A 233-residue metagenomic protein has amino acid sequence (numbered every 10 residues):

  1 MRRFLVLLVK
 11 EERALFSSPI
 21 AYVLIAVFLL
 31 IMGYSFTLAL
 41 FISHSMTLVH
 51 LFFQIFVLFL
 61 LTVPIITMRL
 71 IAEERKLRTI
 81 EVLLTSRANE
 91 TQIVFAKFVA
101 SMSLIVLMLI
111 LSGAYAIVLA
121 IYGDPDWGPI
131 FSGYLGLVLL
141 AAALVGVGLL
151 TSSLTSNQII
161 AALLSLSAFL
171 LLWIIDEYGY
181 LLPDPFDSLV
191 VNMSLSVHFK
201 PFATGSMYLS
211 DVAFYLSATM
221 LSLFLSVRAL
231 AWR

Functional and structural regions predicted by a protein language model:
M1-A21: Aromatic- and glycine-rich beta-strand/loop motifs that create alpha-glucan
P19-L38, Q54-V63, S167-L171: Hydrophobic alpha-helical transmembrane segments of multi-pass membrane transport/permease proteins
S35-T37, L48, L58, A100-I159 (+1 more regions): Secretory targeting signals
T47-L48, I66-L84, F98: Transmembrane helix boundary and interhelical loop/hinge segments in multi-pass membrane proteins
F53-E73, M108: Long, hydrophobic alpha-helical segments
V63-T67, Y115, G146-V147, L225-S226: Hydrophobic/aromatic residues in alpha-helical transmembrane segments
L164, A168-A229: Terminal transmembrane helical anchor/hairpin motif
